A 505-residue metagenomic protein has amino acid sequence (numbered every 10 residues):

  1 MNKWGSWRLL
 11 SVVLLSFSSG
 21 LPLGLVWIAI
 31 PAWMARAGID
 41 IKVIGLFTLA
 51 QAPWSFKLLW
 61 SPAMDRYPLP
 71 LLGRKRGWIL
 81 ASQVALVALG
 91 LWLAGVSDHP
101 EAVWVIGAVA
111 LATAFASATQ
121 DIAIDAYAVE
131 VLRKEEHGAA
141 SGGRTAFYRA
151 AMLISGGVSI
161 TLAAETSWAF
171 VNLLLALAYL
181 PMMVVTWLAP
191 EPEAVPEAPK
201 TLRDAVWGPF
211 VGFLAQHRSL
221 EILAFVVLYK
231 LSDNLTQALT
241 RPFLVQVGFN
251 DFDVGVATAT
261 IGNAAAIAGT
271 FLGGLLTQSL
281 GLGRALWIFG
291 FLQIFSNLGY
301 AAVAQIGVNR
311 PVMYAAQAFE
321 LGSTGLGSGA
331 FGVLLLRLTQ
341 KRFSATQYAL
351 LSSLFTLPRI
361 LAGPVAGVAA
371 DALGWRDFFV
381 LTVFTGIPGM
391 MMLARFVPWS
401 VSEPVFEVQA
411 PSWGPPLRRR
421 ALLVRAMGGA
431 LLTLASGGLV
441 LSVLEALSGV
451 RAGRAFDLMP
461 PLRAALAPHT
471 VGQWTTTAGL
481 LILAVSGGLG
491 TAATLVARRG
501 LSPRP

Functional and structural regions predicted by a protein language model:
M1-G5, E191-I222, P411-R419: Juxtamembrane intracellular "pre-TM" segments in multi-pass secondary transporters
N2-Q51, L220-F225, Y229-F243, V247-G248 (+2 more regions): Helix-loop boundary and gating motifs at the non-cytosolic
I41, K134-G143, D251-D253, K341-L351: Loop-to-transmembrane helix entry/capping segments in MFS-fold secondary transporters and related SLC/MFSD carriers
W54-K57, G138-A163, S352-G363: Glycine-rich segments within core transmembrane alpha-helices of 12-TM secondary carriers
F56-G73, A268-A285, A370-D371: Helix-to-loop junctions at the C-terminal end of transmembrane segments in multipass secondary transporters
I79-P100, F291-V308: C-terminal ends and interior cores of transmembrane alpha-helices in multi-pass membrane transporters/permeases
A81-V87, F170-W187, D377-R395, T477-G488: Symmetry-related core transmembrane helices of the 12-TM Major Facilitator Superfamily/SLC fold
R284-F331: C-terminal transmembrane helical hairpin of 12-TM major facilitator-type secondary transporters
